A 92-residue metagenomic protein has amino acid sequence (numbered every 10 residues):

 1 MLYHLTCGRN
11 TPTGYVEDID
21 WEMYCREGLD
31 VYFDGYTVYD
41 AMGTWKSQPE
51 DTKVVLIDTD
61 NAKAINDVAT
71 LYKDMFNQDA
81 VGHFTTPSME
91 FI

Functional and structural regions predicted by a protein language model:
M1-I92: Positively charged, small/polar-rich N-terminal and surface patches that mediate targeting and assembly and bind
